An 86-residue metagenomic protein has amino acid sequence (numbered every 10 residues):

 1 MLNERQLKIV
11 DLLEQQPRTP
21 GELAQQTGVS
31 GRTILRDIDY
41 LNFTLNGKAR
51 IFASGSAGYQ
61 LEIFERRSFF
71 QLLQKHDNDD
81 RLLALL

Functional and structural regions predicted by a protein language model:
M1-L86: Short, basic/aromatic recognition patches that contact phosphate-bearing ligands
